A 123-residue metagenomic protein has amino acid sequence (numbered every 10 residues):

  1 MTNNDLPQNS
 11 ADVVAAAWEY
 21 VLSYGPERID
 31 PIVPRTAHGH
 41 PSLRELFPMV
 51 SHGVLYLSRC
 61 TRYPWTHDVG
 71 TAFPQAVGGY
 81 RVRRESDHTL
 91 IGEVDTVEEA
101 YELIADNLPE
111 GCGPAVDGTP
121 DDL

Functional and structural regions predicted by a protein language model:
M1-Y63, D117-L123: Negatively charged, low-complexity tracts enriched in Asp/Glu with abundant Ser/Thr
P7, R44-L46, T71, Y80-R83 (+2 more regions): Generic structural signal for short, flexible, solvent-exposed coil/loop and linker residues
Y24, H52, V69, V77-G78 (+2 more regions): Feature targets compositionally biased, intrinsically disordered low-complexity regions with long contiguous runs
I29-I32, V69, I91, I104: Weak global preference for isoleucine
V54-Y56, G79-R83, E93: Ordered hydrophobic segments in well-structured contexts
R62-H88: Short aromatic-glycine-(Arg/Gly/Cys) micro-motifs in beta-strand/loop hairpins
R83-D121: Ampiphathic alpha-helical segments that act as solvent-exposed interaction surfaces
